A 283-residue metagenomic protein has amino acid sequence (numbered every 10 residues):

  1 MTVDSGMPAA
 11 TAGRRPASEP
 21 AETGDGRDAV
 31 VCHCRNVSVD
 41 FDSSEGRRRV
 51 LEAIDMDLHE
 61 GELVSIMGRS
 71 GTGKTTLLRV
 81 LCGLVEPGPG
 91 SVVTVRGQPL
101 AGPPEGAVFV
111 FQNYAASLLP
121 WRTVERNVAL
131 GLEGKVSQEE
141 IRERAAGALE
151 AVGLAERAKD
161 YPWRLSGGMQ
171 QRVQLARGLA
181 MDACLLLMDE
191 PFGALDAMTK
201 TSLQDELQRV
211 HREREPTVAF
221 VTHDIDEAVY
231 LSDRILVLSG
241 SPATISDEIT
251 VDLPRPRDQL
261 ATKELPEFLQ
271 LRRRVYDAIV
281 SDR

Functional and structural regions predicted by a protein language model:
A21-C34, V39-A53: A short, flexible loop at the N-terminus of ABC-type nucleotide-binding domains that lies
M67-R69: The feature captures the beta-strand-to-loop junction immediately N-terminal to the Walker
C82: Helix-to-loop junction immediately C-terminal to a conserved catalytic motif
G90-G102: Conserved ABC transporter NBD signature motif
R122-E133: Q-loop/switch helix immediately C-terminal to the Walker
V136-R157, R209: Conserved ABC ATPase "signature" region
Y161-L165, M169: Conserved ABC ATPase signature
A180-C184: A short, proline-enriched helix->beta-strand linker immediately N-terminal to the Walker B motif in ABC-type P-loop
